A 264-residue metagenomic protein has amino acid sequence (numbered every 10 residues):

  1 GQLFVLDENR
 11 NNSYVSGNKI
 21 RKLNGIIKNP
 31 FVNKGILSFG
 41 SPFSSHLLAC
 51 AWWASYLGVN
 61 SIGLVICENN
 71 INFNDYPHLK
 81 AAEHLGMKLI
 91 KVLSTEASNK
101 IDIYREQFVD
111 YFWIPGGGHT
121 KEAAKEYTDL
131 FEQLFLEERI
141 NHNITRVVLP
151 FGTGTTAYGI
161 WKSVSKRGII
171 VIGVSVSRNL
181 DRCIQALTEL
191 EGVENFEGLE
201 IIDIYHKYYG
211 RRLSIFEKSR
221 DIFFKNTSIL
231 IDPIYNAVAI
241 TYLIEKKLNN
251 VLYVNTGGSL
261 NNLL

Functional and structural regions predicted by a protein language model:
G1-L264: PLP-dependent amino-acid enzyme catalytic core
